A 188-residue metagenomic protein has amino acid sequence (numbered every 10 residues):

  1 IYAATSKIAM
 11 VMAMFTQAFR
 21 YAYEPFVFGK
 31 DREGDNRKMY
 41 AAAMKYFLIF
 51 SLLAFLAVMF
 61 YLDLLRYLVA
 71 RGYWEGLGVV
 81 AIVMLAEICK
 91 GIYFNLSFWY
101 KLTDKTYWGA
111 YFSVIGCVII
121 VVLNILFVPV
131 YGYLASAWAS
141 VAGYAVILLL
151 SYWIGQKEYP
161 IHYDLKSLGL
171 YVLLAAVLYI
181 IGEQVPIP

Functional and structural regions predicted by a protein language model:
A3-S113: Specific pore-lining/lateral-gate transmembrane helices of multi-pass inner-membrane transport and insertion machines
S6, Y46-M59, G72, S113-V121 (+1 more regions): Short alpha-helical transmembrane segments in multi-pass integral membrane proteins
A22, F26-K38, G155-V172: Interhelical loop/hinge segments that connect adjacent transmembrane helices in multipass membrane
F28-D31, L64-L65, V69, Y73 (+4 more regions): Membrane-interfacial segments
L96-V122, Y133-V141, L165, L170: Alpha-helical transmembrane segments of multi-pass membrane transporters/permeases
G116-I119, K166-P188: Transmembrane alpha-helical segments of multi-pass transport proteins
